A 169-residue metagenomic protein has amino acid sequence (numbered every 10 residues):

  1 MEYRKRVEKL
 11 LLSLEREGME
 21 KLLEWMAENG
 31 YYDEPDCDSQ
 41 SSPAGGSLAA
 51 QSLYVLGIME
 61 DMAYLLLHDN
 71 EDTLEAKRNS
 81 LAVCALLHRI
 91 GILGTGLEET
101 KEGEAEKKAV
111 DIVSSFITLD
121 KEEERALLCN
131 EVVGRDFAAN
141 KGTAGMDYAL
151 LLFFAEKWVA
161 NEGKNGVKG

Functional and structural regions predicted by a protein language model:
M1-L97: Acidic/His-rich, divalent-metal-binding segments that scaffold phosphate/diphosphate chemistry
G46-A49, G103, G145: Short, solvent-exposed loop/helix junctions and linker helices that flank or host conserved functional motifs
Q51, H88, A105-E106, C129-E131: Histidine-centered active-site/metal-ligand motif
V55-M59, E102-F116: An active-site-proximal "capping" alpha-helix that borders the catalytic cofactor pocket
L65, E106, D120: Residue-level signal for threonine
E71-A76, L81, V110-S114, T118-G169: Histidine/acidic-rich helix-loop-helix segments that form or flank divalent-metal centers in metalloenzyme catalytic
H88-V110, L151, E156: Structured N-terminal alpha/beta-domain signature that marks small ligand/cofactor-binding or signaling modules
